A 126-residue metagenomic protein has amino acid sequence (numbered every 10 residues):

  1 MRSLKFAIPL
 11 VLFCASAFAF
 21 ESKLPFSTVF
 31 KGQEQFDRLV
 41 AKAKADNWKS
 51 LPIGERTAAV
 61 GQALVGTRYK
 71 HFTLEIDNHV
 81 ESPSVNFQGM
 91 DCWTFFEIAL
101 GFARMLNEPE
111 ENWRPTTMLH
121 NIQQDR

Functional and structural regions predicted by a protein language model:
M1-I8: Bacterial N-terminal signal peptides that target proteins for export
I8-V11, E108: Intrinsically disordered, low-complexity repeat segments enriched in small/polar residues
C14-S16: N-terminal signal peptide c-region/cleavage motif recognized by signal peptidases
A19-R126: Cysteine-nucleophile amide-bond enzymes
